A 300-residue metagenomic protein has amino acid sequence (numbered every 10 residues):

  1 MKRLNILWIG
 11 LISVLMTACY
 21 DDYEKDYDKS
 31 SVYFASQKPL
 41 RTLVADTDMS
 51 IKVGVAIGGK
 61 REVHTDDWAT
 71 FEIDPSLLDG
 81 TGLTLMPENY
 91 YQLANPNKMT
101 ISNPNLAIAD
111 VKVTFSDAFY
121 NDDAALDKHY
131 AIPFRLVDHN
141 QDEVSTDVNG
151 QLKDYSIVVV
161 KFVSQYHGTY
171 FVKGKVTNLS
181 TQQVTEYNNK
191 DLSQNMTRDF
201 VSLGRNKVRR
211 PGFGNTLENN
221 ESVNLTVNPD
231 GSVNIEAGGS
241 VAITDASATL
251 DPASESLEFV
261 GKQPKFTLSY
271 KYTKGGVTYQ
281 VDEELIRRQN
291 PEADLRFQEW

Functional and structural regions predicted by a protein language model:
M1-L7: Bacterial N-terminal signal peptides that target proteins for export
L15-A18: C-terminal motif of bacterial Sec signal peptides marking the signal peptidase cleavage site
Y20-N95, D110, D117-Y130, V137-W300: Intrinsically disordered, low-complexity regulatory regions in eukaryotic proteins
M99-A109: Short proline/glycine- and polar residue-rich coil/turn motifs
